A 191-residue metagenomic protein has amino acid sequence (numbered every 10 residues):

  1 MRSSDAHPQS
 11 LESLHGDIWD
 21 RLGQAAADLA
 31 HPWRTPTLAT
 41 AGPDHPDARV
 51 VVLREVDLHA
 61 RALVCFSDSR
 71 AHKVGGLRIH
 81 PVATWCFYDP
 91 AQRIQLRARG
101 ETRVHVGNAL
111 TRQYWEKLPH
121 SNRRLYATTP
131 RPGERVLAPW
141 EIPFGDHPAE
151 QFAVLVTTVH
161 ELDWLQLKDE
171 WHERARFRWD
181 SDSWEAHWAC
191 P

Functional and structural regions predicted by a protein language model:
M1-P191: Binding-site signature for planar aromatic cofactors or substrates
